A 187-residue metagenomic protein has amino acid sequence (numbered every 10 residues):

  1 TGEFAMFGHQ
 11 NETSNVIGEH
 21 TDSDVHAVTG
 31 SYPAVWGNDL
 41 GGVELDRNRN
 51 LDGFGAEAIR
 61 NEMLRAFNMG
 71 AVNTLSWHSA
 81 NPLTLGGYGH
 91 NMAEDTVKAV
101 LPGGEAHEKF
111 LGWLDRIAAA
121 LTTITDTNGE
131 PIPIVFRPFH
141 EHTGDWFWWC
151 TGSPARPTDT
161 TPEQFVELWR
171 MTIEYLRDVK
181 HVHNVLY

Functional and structural regions predicted by a protein language model:
T1-G41, D46-G53: N-terminal module-boundary/linker segments of secreted carbohydrate-active enzymes
T1-I17, H107-R116, K180, Y187: Solvent-exposed, charged interface segments at domain starts and junctions
A5-H9, A34-N38, N73-L75, I134-P138 (+1 more regions): Hydrophobic faces of well-ordered beta-strands that scaffold small-molecule active sites in alpha/beta enzyme cores
G41, L45-V182: Substrate-binding cleft of extracellular glycoside hydrolase catalytic domains
